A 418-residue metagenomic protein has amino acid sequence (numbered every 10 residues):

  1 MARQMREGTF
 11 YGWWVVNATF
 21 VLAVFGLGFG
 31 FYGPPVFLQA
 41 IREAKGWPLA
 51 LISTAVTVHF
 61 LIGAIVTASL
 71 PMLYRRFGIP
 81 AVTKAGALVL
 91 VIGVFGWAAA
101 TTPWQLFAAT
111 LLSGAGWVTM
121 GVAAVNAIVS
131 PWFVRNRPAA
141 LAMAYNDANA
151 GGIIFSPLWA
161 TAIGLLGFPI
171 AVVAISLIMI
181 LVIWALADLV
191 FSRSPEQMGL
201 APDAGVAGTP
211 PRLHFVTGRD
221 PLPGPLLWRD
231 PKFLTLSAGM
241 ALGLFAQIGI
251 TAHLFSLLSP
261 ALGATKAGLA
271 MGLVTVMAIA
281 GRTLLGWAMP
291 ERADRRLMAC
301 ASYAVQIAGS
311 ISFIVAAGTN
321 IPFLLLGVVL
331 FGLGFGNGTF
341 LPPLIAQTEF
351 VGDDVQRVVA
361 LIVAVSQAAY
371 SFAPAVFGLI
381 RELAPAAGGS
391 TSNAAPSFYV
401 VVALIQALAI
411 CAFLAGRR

Functional and structural regions predicted by a protein language model:
F31-L38, P225-G286, A373: Extracytoplasmic gate region of multi-pass secondary transporters
I65-P103: Conserved MFS/SLC helix-loop-helix module at the cytosolic interface between two early adjacent transmembrane helices
V66-I79, R282-D294, R381: Helix-to-loop junctions at the C-terminal end of transmembrane segments in multipass secondary transporters
A81-F95, L297-S312: Structural signature of the two symmetry-related core transmembrane helices
T119-F133, N337-F350: Intracellular juxtamembrane helix-capping segments at the cytosolic ends of symmetry-related transmembrane helices
A148-E196: Helix-loop-helix hairpin linking two adjacent transmembrane segments in secondary transporters
G152, F335, E349-A386: A late C-terminal transmembrane helix in Major Facilitator Superfamily
T161-L177, L379-I405: A membrane-interface helix-boundary motif in multi-pass transporters
